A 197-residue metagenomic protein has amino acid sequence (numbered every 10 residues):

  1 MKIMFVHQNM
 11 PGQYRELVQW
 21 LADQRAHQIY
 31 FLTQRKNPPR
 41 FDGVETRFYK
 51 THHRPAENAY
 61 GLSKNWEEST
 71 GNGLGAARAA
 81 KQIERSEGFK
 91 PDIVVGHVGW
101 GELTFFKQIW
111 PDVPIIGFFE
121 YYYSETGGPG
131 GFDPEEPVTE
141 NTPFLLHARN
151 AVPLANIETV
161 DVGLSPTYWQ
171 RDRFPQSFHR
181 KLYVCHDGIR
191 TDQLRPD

Functional and structural regions predicted by a protein language model:
M1-E45, L164: N-terminal subdomain of nucleotide-sugar transferases
P11-R15, G101-T104, R171-D172: Short, well-ordered alpha-helical microsegments
F31-I83, E87: A conserved catalytic-core segment of Leloir-type glycosyltransferases
R35-V44, K107-I109, R173-S177: Short loop/helix-cap segments at secondary-structure boundaries that form the rim of catalytic
H53-S63, V113-A151, D192-D197: Acceptor-binding helix/loop patch of EC 2.4 sugar-transfer enzymes, predominantly nucleotide-sugar-dependent
K81-W100, P114-I116: Short N-terminal targeting/anchoring amphipathic segment
E87, A155-N156: Structural alpha-helical scaffold elements that stabilize or flank donor/cofactor-binding regions in carbohydrate
W169, G188: Carbohydrate-associated surface elements
